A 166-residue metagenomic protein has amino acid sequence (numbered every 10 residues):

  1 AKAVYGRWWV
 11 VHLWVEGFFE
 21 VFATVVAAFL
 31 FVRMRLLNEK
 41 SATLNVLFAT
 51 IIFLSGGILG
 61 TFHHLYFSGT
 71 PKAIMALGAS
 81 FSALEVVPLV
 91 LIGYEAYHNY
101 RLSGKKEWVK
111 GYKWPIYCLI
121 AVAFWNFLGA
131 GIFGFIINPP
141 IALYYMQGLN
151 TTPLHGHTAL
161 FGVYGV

Functional and structural regions predicted by a protein language model:
A1, V11-M34, L44-H64, G78-Y100 (+2 more regions): Hydrophobic cores of alpha-helical transmembrane segments in multi-pass integral membrane proteins
K2-V10, Y144-L154: Juxtamembrane membrane-water interface segments that cap and precede transmembrane helices
R7, R33, S68-G69, M146 (+1 more regions): Intrinsically disordered, low-complexity regions enriched in small/polar residues
W9, A76-A79, G104, Y144-M146: Active-site-adjacent structural elements in folded domains
E39: Solvent-exposed interhelical
H64-I74: Membrane-interface helix caps and helix-loop-helix hairpins in membrane proteins
L102-Y112: Membrane-interfacial, low-structure loops and terminal tails that flank and connect transmembrane helices in multi-pass
